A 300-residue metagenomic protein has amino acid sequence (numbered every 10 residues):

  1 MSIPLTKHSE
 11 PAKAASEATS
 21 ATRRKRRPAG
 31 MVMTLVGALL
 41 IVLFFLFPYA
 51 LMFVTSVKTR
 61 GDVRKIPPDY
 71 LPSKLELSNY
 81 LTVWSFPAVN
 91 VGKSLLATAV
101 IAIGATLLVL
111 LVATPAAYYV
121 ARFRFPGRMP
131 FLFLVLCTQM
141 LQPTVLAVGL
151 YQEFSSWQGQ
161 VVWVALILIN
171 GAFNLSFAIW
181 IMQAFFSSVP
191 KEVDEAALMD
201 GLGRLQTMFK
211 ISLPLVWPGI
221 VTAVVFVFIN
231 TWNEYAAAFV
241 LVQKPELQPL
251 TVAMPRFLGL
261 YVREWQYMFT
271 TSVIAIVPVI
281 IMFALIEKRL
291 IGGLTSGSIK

Functional and structural regions predicted by a protein language model:
M1-R27: Short, Lys/Arg-rich, polar N-terminal cytosolic tail immediately upstream of the first transmembrane signal-anchor
M31-K300: A structural signal for multi-pass alpha-helical bundles of membrane permease subunits that mediate small-molecule
